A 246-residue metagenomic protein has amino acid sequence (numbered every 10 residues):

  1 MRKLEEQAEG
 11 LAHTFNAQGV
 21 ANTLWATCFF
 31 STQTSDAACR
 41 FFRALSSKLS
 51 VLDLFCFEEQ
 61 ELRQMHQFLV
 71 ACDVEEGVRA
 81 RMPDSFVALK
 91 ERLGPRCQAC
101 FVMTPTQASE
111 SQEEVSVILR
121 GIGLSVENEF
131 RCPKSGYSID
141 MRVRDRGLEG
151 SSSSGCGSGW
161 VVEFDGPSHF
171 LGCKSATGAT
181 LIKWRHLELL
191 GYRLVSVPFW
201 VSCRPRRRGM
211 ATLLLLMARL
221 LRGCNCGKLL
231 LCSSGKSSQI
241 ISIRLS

Functional and structural regions predicted by a protein language model:
M1-S246: Eukaryotic RNA-binding helical-repeat scaffolds
